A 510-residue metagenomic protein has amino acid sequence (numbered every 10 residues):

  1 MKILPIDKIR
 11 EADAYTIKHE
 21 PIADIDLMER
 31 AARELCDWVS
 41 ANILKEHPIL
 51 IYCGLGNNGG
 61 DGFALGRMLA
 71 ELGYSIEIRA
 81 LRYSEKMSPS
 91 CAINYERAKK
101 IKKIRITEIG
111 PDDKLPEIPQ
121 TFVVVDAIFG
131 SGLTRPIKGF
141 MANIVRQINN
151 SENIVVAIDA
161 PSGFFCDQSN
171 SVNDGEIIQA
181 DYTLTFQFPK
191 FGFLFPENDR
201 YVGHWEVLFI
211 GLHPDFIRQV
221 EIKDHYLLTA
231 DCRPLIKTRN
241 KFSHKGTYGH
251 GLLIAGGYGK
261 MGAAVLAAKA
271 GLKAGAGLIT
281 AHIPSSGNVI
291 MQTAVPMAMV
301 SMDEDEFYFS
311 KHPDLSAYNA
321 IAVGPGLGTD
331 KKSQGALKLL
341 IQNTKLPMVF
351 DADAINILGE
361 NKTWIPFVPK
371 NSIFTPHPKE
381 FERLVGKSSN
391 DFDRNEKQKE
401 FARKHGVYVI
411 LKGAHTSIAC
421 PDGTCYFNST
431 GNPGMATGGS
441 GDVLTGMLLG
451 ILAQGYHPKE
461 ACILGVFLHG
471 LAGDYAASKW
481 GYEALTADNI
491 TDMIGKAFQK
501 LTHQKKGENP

Functional and structural regions predicted by a protein language model:
M1-A80, S88, Y182, F193-P347 (+2 more regions): Small-residue (G/A/S/T)-rich helix-start motifs and N-terminal tracts that mark the onset
G66-N149, V289-S301, K311-P313, A317: N-terminal small/polar loop signature for handling phosphorylated ligands or for N-terminal nucleophile
R82-E85, P161-S162, A354: Short beta-alpha junction loops
S90, P136-K138, S169-N170, V385-S389: Short, solvent-exposed loop/turn segments at secondary-structure boundaries
K102-I104, N150-N153, K404-V407: A structural motif corresponding to the C-terminal end of an alpha-helix and its immediate exit/capping segment
P111-K114, S162-C166, F191, E306-Y308 (+1 more regions): Short acidic loop-to-helix transition motifs that present clustered carboxylates
T121-V123, I128-I222: Internal gly/pro-rich beta-alpha loop/helix module that stabilizes soluble enzyme cofactors or their anionic handles
